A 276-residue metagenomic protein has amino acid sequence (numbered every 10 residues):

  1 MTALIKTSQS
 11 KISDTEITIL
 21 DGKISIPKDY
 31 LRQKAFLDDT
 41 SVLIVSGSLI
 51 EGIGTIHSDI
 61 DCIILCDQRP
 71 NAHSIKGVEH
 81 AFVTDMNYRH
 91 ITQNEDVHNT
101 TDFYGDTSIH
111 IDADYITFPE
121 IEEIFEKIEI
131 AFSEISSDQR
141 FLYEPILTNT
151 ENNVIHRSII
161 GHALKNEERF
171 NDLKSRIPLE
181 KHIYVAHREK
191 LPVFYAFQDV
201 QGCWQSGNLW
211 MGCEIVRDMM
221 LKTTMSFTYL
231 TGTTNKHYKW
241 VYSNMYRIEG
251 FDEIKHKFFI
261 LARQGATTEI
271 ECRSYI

Functional and structural regions predicted by a protein language model:
M1-V45: Helical scaffold of the NTase/Pol beta-like nucleotidyltransferase catalytic core
T2-T7, E168-I276: Conserved nucleotidyltransferase catalytic core and NTase-mimicking acidic/glycine-rich helix/loop elements in nucleic
A3-I19, D85-Q205: Conserved NTP/Mg2+-binding pocket subregion across the NTase superfamily
Y30-H73: Active-site nucleotide-donor binding segment shared across nucleotidyl transfer reactions
I50-E51, F118-P119, T234-N235: Short, solvent-exposed loop/turn segments at secondary-structure junctions
S58-I60, T107-I109, R273-S274: Residues at beta-strand starts and edge strands
N71-I75, E122-F125: Active-site-adjacent loop/helix micro-motif of nuclease/hydrolase catalytic cores
I75-T84: Short amphipathic alpha-helices in soluble, non-transmembrane regions that often serve as interface/regulatory elements
